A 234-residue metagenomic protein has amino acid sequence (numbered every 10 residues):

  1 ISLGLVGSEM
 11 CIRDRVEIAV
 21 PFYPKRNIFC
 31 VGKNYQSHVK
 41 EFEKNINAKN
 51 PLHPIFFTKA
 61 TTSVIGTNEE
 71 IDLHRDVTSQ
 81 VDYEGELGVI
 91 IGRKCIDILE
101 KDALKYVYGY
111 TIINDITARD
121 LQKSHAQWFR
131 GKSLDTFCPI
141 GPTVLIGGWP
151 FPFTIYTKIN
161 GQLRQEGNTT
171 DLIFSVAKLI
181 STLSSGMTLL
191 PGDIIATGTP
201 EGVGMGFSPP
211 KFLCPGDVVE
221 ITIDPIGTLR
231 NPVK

Functional and structural regions predicted by a protein language model:
I1-G7, I12: Single conserved hydrophobic/aromatic residue that forms the stacking wall/gate of nucleotide- or nucleobase-binding
V6, Y23, C30, D82 (+2 more regions): Residue-level recognition of short, solvent-exposed, well-ordered loop/turn junctions that link secondary-structure
E9, E17, N34, H38 (+2 more regions): Catalytic-pocket segment enriched in acidic/His residues
R13-E17, H38-K44, N50-P51, I65-V77: Short acidic (Asp/Glu) patches
V16-Q36: Short beta-strand-loop/turn "lid" adjacent to the catalytic site in phosphate-handling enzymes
I18-V20, K44-N47, D72-V81, C95-D102 (+2 more regions): A generic local secondary-structure boundary/capping motif
N34, I91-I113: RNA pseudouridine synthases
A48-G66, Y83, C214-P225: Structural signature of FAD isoalloxazine-binding scaffolds in flavoprotein oxidoreductases
